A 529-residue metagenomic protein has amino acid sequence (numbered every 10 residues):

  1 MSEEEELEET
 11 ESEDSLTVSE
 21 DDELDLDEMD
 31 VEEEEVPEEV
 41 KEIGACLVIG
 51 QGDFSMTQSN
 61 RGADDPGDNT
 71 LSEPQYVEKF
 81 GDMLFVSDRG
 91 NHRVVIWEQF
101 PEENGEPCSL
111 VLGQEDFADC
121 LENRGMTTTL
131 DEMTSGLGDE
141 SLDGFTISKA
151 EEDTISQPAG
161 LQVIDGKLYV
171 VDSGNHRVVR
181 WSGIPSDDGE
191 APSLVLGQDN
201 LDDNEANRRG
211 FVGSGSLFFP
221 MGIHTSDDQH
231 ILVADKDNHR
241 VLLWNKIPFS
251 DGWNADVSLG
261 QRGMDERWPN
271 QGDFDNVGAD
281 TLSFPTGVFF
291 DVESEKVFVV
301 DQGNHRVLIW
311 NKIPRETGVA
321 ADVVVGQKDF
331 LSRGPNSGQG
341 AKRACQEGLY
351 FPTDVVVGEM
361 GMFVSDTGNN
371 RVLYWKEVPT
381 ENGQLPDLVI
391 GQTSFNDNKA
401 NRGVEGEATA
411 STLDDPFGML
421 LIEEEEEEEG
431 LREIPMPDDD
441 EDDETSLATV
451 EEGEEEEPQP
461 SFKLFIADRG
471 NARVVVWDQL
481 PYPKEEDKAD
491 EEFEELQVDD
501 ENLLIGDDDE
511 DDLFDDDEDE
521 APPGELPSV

Functional and structural regions predicted by a protein language model:
D30-M56, V77-K79, L84, K463-L464: An edge-strand/N-cap motif at the start of beta-rich repeat modules
R61-K79, G125-D165, R209-S226, G272-D291 (+2 more regions): Signature of short aromatic-glycine-proline-rich micro-motifs recurring in repeat-based ectodomains
T70-E73, G90, P107, T154-Q157 (+12 more regions): Beta-rich catalytic cores
D82, G166, D228-Q229, E293-E295 (+2 more regions): Short coil/turn segments that connect the beta-strands within blades of beta-propeller domains
R89-G90, Q99, S173-G174, G183 (+8 more regions): Short loop/turn segments immediately following the C-termini of beta-strands
W97-G105, W181-E190, N245-W253, W310-V319 (+2 more regions): Short loop/turn segments immediately following beta-strands, especially the blade-tip and inter-blade linker loops
N370, G418-E426, E457-E491: Blade-level signature of beta-propeller repeat domains, shared across WD40, Kelch, NHL, RCC1 and BNR/Asp-box propellers
